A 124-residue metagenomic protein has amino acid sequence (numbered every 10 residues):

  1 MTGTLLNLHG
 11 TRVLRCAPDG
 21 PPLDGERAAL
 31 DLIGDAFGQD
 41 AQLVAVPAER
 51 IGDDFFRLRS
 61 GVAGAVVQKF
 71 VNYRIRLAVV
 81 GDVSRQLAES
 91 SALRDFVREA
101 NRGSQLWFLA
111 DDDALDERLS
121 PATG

Functional and structural regions predicted by a protein language model:
T2-G124: Amphipathic, Lys/Arg-enriched alpha-helical "gate/interface" segment within cytosolic domains that mediates
